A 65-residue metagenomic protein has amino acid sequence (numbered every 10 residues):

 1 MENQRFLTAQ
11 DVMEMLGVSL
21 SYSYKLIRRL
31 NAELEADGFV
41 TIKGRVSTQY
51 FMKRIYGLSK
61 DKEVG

Functional and structural regions predicted by a protein language model:
M1, K62-G65: Short intrinsically disordered terminal tails
N3-Y22: Polyanion-binding surface elements
L16-E63: Major-groove DNA-recognition helix of helix-turn-helix-type DNA-binding domains
